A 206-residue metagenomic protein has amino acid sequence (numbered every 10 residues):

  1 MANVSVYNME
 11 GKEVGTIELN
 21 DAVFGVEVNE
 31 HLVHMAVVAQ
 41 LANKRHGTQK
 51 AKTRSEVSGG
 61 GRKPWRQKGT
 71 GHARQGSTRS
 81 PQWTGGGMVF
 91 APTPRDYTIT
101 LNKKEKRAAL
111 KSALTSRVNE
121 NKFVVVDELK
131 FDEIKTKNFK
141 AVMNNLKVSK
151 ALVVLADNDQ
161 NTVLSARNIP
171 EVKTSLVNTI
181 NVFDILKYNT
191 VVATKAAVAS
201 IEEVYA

Functional and structural regions predicted by a protein language model:
M1-H46, A91-A206: Extended polybasic, low-complexity segments that bind anionic RNA or targeting/receptor surfaces
V4, N8, E18, Q40 (+4 more regions): Exposed boundary/loop context
E30-K68: A short, flexible low-complexity segment enriched in Lys/Arg and Gly/Pro that occurs in N-terminal basic tails
R54-F90: Glycine/serine-rich anion-binding loops at beta->alpha junctions that coordinate negatively charged ligand groups
